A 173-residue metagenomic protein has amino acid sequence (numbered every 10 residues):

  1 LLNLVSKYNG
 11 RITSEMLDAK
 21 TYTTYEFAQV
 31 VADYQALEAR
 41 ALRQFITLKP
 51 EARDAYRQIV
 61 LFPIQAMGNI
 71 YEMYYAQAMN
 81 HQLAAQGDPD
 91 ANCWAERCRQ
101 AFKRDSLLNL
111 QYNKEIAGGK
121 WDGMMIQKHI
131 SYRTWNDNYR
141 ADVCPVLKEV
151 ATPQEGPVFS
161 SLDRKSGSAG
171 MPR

Functional and structural regions predicted by a protein language model:
L1-S168: Catalytic domains of carbohydrate-active enzymes that cleave complex glycans
M171-P172: NAD(P)-dependent dehydrogenase/reductase Rossmann-like domain
